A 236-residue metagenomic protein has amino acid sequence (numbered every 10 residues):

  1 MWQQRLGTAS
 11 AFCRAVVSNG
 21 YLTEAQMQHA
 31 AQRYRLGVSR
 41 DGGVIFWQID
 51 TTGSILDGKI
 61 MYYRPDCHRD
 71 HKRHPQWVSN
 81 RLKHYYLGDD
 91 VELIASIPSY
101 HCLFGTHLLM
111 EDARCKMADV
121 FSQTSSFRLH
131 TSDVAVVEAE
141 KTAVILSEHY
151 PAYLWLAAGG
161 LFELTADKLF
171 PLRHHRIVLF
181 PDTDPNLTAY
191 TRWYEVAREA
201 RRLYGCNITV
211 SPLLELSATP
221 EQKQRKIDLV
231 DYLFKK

Functional and structural regions predicted by a protein language model:
M1-L56, K235-K236: TOPRIM metal-binding catalytic domain and adjacent DNA-binding surface shared by DnaG-type primases
W2, H29-Y34, Y63, H74 (+3 more regions): Aromatic side chains
Q4, R14, L36, L93 (+2 more regions): Hydrophobic transmembrane signal anchors and adjacent membrane-proximal interface regions, especially in viral
R5, G20, P75, L93-S96 (+1 more regions): Intrinsic-disorder-associated interaction segments
E24, Y85, R128, E199-R202: Short, conserved catalytic or adaptor-binding loops enriched in Gly and charged residues
I45-R173: Phosphate-handling DNA/RNA-contact segment within nucleic-acid enzymes
T51, H68, R114, V134 (+1 more regions): TOPRIM fold recognition
